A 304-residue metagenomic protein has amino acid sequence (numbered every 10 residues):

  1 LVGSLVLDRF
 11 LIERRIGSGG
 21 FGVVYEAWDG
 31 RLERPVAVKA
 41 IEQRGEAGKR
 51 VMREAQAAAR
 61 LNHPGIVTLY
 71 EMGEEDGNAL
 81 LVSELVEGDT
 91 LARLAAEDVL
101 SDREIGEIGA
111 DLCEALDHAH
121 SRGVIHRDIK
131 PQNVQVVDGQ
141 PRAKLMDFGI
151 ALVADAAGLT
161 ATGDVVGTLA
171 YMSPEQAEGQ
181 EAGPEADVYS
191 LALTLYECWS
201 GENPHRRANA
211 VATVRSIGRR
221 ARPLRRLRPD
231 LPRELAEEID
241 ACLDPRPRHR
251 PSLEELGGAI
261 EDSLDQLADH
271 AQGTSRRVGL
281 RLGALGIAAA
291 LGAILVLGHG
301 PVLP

Functional and structural regions predicted by a protein language model:
E13-G19, V24: Protein kinase glycine-rich loop
W28-P35: Conserved N-lobe loop of protein kinases adjacent to the ATP-binding glycine-rich P-loop
E42-R60: AlphaC helix of the eukaryotic protein kinase fold
R60, I108-G109: Hydrophobic/aromatic scaffold residues of ePK-like serine/threonine protein kinase catalytic domains
M72: Activation-segment/catalytic-loop signature of the eukaryotic protein kinase fold
D76-T90: Conserved short submotifs of the Hanks-type protein kinase catalytic core that shape the nucleotide-binding pocket
A110, L116-D117, S121, Q135 (+1 more regions): C-terminal lobe helix-coil module of Hanks-type protein kinase domains
